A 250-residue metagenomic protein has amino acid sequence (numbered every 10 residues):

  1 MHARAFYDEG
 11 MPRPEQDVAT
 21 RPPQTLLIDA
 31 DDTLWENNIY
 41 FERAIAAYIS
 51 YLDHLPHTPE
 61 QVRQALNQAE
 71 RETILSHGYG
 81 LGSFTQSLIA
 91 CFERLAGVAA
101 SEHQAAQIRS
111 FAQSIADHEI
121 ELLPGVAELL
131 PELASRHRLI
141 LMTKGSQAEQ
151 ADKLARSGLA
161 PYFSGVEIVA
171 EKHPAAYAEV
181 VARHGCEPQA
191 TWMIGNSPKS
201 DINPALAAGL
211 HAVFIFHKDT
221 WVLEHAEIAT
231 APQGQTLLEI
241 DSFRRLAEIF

Functional and structural regions predicted by a protein language model:
H2-Q24, H103, A127, P131 (+2 more regions): Asp-based, Mg2+/Mn2+-dependent phosphohydrolase catalytic module
R13-I28, T33-A65: Active-site neighborhood of HAD-like aspartate-dependent phosphohydrolases
F41-I49, T85, I89, Q147: An amphipathic alpha-helix signature
A44-Y48, L66, E70, I108-Q113 (+2 more regions): Hydrophobic alpha-helical core bundles mediating ligand binding, dimerization, or RNAP-core interactions
A47, Y51, L129-R136: A short, Lys/Arg-enriched amphipathic alpha-helix followed by its capping loop at the start of a domain
N67-S114: A metal-dependent, Asp-based hydrolase signature
Q107-A127: Long amphipathic N-terminal alpha/beta scaffold segment
T143: Conserved phosphate-coupling serine/threonine residues in phosphotransfer and NTP-handling enzymes
